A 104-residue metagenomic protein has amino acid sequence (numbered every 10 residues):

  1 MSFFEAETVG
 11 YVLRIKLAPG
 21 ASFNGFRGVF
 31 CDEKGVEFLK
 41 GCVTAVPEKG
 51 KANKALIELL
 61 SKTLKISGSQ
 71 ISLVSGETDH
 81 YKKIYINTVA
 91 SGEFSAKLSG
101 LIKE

Functional and structural regions predicted by a protein language model:
M1-K49, K54, S72-T78, K83-E104: Contiguous, often N-terminal, cationic amphipathic patches that form binding interfaces
I57: Generic structural marker for isolated residues within well-ordered, non-membrane alpha-helices of soluble domains
G68-Q70: Short acidic capping loops at alpha-helix termini that bridge into adjacent secondary structure
